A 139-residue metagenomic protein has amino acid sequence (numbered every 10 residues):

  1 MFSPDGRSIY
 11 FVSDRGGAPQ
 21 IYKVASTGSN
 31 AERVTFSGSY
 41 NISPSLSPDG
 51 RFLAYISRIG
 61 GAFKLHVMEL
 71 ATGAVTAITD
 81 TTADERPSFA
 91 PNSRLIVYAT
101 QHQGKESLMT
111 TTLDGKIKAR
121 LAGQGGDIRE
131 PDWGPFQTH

Functional and structural regions predicted by a protein language model:
M1-H139: Sequence signature of WD/YWTD-type beta-propeller architectures
